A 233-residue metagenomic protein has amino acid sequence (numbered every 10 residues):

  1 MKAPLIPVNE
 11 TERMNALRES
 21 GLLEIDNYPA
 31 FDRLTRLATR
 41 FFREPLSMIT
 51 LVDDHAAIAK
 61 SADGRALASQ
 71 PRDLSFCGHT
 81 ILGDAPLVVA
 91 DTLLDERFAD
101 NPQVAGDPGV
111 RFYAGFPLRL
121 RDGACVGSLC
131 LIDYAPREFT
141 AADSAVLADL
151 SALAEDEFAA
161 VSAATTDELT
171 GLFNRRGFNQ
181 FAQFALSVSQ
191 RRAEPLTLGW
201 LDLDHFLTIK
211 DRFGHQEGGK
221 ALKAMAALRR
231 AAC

Functional and structural regions predicted by a protein language model:
M1-D73: Intrinsically disordered, low-complexity terminal regulatory regions
N15, P45-L46, V52-K60, L67-R111: Regulatory sensory and allosteric helical modules in signal-transduction proteins and certain transcription factors
R111-D122: A short, aliphatic-rich beta-strand micro-motif
C125: Glycine-rich acetyl-CoA-binding "A-motif" of GNAT/NAT acetyltransferases
S128-E138: Short beta-strand-to-loop transition segments that serve as allosteric relay/switch motifs in sensory/regulatory domains
F139-D156: Amphipathic alpha-helical "output/dimerization" segments
A159-R175, S187: Amphipathic HAMP/coiled-coil signal-transducing linker helices that couple sensory inputs to cytosolic output domains
R175-T197, D204-R230: Conserved long alpha-helical elements within nucleotide-processing catalytic cores of c-di-GMP signaling and class III
